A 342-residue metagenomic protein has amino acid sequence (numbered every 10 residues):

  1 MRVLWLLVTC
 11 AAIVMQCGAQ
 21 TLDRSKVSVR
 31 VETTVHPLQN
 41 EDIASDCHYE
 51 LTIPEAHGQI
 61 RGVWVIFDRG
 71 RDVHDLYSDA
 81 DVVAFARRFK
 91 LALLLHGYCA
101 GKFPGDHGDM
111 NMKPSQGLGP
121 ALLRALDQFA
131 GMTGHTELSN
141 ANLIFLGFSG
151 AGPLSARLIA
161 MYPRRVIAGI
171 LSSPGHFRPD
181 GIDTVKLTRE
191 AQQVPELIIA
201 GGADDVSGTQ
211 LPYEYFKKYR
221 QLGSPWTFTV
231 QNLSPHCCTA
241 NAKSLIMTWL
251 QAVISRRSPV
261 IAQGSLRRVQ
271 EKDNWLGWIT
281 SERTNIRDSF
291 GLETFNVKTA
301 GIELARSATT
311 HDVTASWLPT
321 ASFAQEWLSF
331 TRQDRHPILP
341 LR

Functional and structural regions predicted by a protein language model:
W5-V14: Bacterial N-terminal signal peptides
C17-V63, M112-P114, L118, L143-L158 (+2 more regions): A domain-start/cap signature at the N-terminus of enzymes
A56-G105, R178-P179, D205-G208: Short substrate-entry loop that stabilizes the transition state in hydrolases
Q59-V63, R88-L94, S139-L143, P163-G169 (+2 more regions): Loop/turn elements at helix/coil->beta-strand transitions in domains of secreted/extracellular proteins
D109-E137, R157: Alpha/beta-hydrolase active-site loop
M132-Q192: Primarily recognizes the serine-hydrolase "nucleophile elbow" in alpha/beta-hydrolase and SGNH/GDSL folds
I167-M247: The feature captures the conserved acid-bearing segment of alpha/beta-hydrolase catalytic domains
L222-G223, N232-R342: Alpha/beta-hydrolase-fold serine-hydrolase catalytic core, especially in secreted/extracellular enzymes
